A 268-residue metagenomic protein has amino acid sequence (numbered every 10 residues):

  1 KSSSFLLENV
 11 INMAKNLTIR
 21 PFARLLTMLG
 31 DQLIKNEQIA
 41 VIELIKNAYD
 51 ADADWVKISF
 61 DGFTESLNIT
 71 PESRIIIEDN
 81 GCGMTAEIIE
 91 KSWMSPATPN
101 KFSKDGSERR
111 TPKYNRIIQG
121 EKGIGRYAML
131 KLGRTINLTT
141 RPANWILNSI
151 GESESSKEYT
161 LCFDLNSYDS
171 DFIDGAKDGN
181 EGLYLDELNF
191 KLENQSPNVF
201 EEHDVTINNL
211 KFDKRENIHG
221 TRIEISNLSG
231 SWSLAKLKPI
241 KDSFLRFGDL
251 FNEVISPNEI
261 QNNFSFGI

Functional and structural regions predicted by a protein language model:
F5-R222, N227, L234: GHKL (Bergerat-fold) ATPase N-terminal catalytic module, capturing the glycine-rich phosphate-binding loop and acidic
L210-I268: Glycine/threonine-rich ATP-lid/beta-loop region of ATP-binding domains
